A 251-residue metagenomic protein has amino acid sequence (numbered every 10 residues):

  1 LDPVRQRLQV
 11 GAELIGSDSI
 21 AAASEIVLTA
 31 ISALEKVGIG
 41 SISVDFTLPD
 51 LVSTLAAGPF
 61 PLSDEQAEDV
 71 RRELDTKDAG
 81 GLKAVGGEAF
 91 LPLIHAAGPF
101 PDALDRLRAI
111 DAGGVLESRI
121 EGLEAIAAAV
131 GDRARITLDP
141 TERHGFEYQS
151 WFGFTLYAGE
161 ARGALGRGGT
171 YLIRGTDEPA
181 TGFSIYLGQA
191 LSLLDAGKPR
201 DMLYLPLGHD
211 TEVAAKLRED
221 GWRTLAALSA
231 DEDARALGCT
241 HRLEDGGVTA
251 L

Functional and structural regions predicted by a protein language model:
L1-G40, K83-L251: Positively charged, Gly/Ser-enriched RNA/tRNA-binding surfaces
S43: Glycine- and acidic-residue-rich phosphate-binding/metal-coordinating active-site segment common to enzymes that handle
F46-P59, D78: Short, conserved secondary-structure transition motifs
D50-L51, E73, D233-A234: Short secondary-structure capping/turn micro-motifs that flank functional sites
A57, D69, A180: Short, flexible active-site loop motifs that bind/organize anionic cofactors or intermediates
F60-G86: Acidic, His- and aromatic-enriched active-site or binding-groove loops in soluble protein domains that engage sugars
